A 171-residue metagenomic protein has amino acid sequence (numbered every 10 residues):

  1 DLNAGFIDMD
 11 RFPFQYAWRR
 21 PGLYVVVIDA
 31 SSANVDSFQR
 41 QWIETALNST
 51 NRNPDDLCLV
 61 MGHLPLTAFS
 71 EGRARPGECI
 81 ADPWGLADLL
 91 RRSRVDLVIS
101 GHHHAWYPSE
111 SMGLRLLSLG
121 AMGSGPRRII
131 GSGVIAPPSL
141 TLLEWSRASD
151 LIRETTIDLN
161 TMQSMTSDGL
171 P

Functional and structural regions predicted by a protein language model:
D1-L57, G77-L97, S109-G120, S124 (+1 more regions): Extended active-site neighborhood of metal-dependent phosphoesterases/phosphodiesterases
N34, T67-A68, G125, S149 (+1 more regions): Flexible, glycine-rich phosphate/dinucleotide-binding loops and adjacent beta-alpha linkers at cofactor/substrate
T50-E71: Short acidic, glycine-rich surface-loop motifs adjacent to enzyme active sites
V60-L66, V98-W106: Histidine-centered catalytic micro-motifs
S70, A87, R153-T155: Short, hydrophobic secondary-structure boundary micro-motifs
T141-P171: A short C-terminal boundary segment appended to hydrolase-like catalytic domains
